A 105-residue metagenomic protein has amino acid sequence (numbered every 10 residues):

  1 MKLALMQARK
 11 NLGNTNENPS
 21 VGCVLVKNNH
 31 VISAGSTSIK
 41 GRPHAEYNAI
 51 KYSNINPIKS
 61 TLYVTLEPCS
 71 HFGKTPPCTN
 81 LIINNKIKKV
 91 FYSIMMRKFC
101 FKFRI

Functional and structural regions predicted by a protein language model:
M1-N16: Short, basic/aromatic recognition patches
A4, G22, C69: Residue-level signal for inorganic ion chemistry
A8, C23-V24: A generic N-terminal leader/anchor concept
E17-V21: Short, basic and Ser/Thr-rich N-terminal targeting/leader segments
L25-I105: Zn2+-dependent cytidine deaminase-like catalytic core
